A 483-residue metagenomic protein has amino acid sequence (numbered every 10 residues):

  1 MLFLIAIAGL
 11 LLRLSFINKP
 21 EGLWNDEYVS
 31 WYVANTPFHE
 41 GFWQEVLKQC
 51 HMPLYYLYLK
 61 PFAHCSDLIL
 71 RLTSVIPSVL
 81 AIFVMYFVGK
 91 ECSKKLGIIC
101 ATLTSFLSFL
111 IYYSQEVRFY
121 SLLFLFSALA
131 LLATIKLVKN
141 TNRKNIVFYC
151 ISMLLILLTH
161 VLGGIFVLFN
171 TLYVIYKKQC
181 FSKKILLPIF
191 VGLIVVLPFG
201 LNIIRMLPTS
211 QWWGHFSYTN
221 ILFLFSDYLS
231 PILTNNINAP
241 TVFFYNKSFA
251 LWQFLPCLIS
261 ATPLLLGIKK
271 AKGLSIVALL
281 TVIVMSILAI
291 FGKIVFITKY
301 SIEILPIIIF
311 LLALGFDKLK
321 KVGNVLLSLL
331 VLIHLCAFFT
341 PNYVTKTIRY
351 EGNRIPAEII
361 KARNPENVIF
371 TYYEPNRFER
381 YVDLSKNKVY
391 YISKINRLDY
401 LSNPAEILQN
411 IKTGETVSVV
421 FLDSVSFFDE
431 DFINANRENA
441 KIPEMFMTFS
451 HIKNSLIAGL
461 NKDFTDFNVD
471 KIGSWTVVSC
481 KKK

Functional and structural regions predicted by a protein language model:
M1-L4: N-terminal membrane topogenic signal
A6-G97, A101-C480: Membrane-proximal helix-loop-helix interfaces that form the catalytic/acceptor-binding platform of multi-pass membrane
